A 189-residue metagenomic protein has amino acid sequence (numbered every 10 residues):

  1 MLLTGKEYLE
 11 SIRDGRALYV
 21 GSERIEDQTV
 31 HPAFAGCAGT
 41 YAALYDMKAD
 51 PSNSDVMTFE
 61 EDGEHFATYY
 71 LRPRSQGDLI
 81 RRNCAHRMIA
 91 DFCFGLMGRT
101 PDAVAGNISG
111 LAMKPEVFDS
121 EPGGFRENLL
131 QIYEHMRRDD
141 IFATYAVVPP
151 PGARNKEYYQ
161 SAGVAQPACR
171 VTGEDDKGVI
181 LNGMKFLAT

Functional and structural regions predicted by a protein language model:
M1-F59: Acidic/polar, glycine-rich intrinsically disordered N-terminal extensions of enzymes
L2, L18, I25, G95 (+3 more regions): Generic preference for well-ordered secondary structure
Y8, Y19, Y41, Y45 (+4 more regions): Sequence-level detector for tyrosine residue identity
D27-Q28, F66-T68, A153-K156: Short active-site-adjacent helix-start/loop capping segments
D46-A143: Internal helix-loop-helix
L129-T189: Glycine-rich, Trp-frequent "lid" loop and neighboring beta-strands that shape and gate the flavin cofactor pocket
